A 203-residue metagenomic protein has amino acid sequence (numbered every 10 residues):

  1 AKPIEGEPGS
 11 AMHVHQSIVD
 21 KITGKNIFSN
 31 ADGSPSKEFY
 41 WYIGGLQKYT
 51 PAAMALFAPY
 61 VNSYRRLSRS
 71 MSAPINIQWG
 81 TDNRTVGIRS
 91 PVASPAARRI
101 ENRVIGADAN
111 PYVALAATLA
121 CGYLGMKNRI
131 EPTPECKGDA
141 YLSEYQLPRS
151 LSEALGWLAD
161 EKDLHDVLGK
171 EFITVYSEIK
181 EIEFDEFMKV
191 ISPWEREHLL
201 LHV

Functional and structural regions predicted by a protein language model:
A1-E144: Active-site capping/gating regions of soluble enzymes
A140-V203: Acidic, glycine-enriched catalytic cores built around paired aspartates
